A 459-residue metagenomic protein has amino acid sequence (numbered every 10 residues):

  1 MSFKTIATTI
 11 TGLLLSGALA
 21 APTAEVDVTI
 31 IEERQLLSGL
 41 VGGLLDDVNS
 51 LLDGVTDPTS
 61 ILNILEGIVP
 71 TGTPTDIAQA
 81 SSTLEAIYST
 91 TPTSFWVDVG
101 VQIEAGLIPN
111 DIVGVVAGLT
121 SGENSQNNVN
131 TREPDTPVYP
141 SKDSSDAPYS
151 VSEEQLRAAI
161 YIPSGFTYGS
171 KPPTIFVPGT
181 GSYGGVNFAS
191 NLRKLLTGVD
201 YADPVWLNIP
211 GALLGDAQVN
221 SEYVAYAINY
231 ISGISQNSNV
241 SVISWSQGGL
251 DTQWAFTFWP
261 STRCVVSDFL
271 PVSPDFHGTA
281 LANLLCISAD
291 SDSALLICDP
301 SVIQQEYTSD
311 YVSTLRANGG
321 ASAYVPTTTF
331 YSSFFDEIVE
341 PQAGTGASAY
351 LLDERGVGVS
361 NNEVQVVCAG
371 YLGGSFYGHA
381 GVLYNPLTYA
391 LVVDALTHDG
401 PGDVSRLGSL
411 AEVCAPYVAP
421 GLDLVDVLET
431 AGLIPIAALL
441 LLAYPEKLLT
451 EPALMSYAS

Functional and structural regions predicted by a protein language model:
M1-Q35, L315: Fungal secretory targeting signals
L19-F176, A411-C414, V425-S459: Flexible, membrane-associating and regulatory peripheral segments of lipid-active enzymes
E154-N208: Short, surface-exposed "cap/lid" segments of acyl-processing enzymes
P172, A321-T328, E354-V359: Short, proline-enriched alpha-helix->beta-strand connector loops that line the catalytic pocket of alpha/beta-hydrolase
P178, S221-S322, I338: Serine-dependent carboxylesterase/thioesterase catalytic core of lipase-like alpha/beta-hydrolase/SGNH enzymes
T197, S313, S333-Y384, H398: Active-site-adjacent alpha-helix of alpha/beta-hydrolase-fold enzymes
I209-Y226: Catalytic nucleophile-loop/oxyanion-hole region of alpha/beta-hydrolase and closely related hydrolase-like folds
V367-S459: C-terminal His-loop and adjacent cap/lid subdomain of alpha/beta-hydrolase
